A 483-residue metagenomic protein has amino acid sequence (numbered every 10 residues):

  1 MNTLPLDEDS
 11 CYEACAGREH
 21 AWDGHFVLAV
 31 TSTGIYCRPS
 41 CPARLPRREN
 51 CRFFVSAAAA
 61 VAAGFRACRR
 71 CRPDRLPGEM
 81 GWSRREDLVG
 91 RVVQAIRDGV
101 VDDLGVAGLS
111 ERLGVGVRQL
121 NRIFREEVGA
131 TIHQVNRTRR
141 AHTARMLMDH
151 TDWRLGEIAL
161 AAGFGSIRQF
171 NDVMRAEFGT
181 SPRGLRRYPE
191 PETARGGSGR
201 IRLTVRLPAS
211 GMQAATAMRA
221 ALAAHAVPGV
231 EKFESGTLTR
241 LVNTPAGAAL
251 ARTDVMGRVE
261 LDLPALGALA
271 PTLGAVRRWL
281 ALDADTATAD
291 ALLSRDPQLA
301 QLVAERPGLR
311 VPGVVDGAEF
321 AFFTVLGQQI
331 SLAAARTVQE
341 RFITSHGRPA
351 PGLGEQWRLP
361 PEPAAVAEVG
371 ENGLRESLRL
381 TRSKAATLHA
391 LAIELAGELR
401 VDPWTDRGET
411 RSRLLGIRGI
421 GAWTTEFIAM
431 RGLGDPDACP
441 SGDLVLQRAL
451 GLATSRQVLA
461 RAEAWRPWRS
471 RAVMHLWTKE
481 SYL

Functional and structural regions predicted by a protein language model:
M1-L483: HhH-family (HhH-GPD) DNA N-glycosylase catalytic core used in base-excision repair
